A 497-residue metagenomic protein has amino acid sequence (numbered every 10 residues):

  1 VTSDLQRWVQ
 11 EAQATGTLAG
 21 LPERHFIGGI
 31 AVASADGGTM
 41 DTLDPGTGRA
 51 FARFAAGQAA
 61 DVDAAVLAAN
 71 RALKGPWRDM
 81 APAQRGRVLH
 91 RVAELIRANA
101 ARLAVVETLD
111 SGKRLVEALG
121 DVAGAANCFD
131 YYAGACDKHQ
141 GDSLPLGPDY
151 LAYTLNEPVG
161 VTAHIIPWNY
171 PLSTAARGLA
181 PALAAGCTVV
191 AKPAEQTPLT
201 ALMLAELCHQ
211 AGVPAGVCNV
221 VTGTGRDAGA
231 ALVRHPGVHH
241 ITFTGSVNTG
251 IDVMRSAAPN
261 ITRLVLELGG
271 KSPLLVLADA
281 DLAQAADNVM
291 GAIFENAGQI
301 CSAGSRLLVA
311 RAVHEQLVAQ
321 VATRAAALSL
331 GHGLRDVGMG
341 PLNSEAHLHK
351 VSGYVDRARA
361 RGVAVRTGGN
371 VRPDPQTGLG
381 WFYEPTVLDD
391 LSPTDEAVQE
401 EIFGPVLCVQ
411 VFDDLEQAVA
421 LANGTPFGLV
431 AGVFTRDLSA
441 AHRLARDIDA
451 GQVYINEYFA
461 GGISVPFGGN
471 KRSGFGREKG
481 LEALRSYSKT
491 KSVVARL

Functional and structural regions predicted by a protein language model:
V1-T47, A72: Hydrophobic face of amphipathic alpha-helices that form TPR/SEL1-like repeat modules and related alpha-solenoid
D41, A55, R78, S111 (+4 more regions): A structural signal for short, well-ordered beta-strand elements
T47-R53, V238, L275, G378-L497: Conserved C-terminal structural/oligomerization subdomain of aldehyde/semialdehyde dehydrogenase
G48, R85, E107, F129 (+9 more regions): Residue-level signal for inorganic ion chemistry
R49-H139: Glycine-rich loop-to-alpha-helix module at the N-terminal edge of alpha/beta enzyme cores
L73, W77, A93-A100, A104 (+19 more regions): Structural signal for hydrophobic packing residues in well-ordered secondary-structure cores of soluble enzyme domains
G141-Q284, D336, F412: Rossmann-like NAD(P) dinucleotide-binding subdomain of oxidoreductase/dehydrogenase enzymes
H240, N248-S392, I455: ALDH superfamily catalytic-core signature
